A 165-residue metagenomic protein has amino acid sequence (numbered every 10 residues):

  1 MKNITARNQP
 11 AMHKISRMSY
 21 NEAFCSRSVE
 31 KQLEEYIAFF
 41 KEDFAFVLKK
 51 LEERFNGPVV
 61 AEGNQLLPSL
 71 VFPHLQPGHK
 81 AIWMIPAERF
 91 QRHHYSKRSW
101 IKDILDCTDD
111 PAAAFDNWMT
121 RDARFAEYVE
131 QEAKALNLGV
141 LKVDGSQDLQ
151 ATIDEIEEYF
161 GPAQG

Functional and structural regions predicted by a protein language model:
K2-P58: Conserved nucleotide-sensing/catalytic segment adjacent to the nucleotide-binding pocket in NTP-handling enzymes
A6-R17, G78-H79, I101, Y159-F160: Short, hinge-like loop/turn segments at secondary-structure boundaries
S16-K31, R98-F115: A solvent-exposed, charged loop/short amphipathic helix patch at secondary-structure junctions
K31-V47, A113-Q131: Alpha-helix-centered segments that form part of catalytic cores
E34-E35, V59-A61, V140-V143: Short catalytic-loop micro-motif centered on adjacent basic/acidic residues
D43-E52, S69, L136, L141-K142 (+1 more regions): Conformational switch/transducer regions in large eukaryotic molecular machines and scaffolds
E52-F55, V59-T108: ATP-dependent NMP and nucleoside kinases share a basic, alpha-helical "lid"
R124-G165: NTP-dependent small-molecule kinase module
